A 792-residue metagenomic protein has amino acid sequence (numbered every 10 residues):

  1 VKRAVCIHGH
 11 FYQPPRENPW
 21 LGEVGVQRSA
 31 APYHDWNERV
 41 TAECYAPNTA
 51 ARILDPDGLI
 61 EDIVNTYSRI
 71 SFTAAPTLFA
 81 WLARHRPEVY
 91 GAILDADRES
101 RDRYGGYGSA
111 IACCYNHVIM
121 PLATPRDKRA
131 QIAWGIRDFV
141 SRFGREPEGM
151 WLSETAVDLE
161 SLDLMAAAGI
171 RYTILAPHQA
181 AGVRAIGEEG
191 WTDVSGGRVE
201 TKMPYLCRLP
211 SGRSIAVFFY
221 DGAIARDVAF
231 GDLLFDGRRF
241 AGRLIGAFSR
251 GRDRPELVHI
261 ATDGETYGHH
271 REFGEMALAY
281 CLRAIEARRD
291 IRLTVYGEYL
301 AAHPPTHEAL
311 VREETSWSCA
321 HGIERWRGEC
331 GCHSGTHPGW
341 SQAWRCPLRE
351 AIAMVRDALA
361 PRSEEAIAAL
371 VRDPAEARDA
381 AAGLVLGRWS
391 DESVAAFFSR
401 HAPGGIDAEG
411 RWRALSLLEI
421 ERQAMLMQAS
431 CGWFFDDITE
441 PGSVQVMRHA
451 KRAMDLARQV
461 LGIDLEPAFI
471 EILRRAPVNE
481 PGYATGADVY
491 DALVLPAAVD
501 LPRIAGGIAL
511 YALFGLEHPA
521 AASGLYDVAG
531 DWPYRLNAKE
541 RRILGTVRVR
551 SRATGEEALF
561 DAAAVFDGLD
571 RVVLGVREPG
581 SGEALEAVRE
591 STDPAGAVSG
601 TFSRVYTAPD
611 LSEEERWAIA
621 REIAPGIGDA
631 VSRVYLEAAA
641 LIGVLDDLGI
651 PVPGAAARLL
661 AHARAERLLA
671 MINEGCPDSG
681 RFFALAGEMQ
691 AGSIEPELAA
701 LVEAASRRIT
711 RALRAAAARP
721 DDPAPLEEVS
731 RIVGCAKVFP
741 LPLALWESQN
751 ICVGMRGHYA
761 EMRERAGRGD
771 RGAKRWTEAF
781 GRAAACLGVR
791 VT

Functional and structural regions predicted by a protein language model:
K2-D55, T77, W191-L513, P579 (+2 more regions): Active-site and substrate-binding clefts of carbohydrate-active enzymes
A4-G9, Q13-P125, A130-Q131, E148-L152 (+2 more regions): Short, well-structured secondary-structure segments
G91-S109, A133, R145, A166-L209 (+2 more regions): Acidic, His- and aromatic-enriched active-site or binding-groove loops in soluble protein domains that engage sugars
K128-L152, I245-H259: CE4/NodB-like, metal-dependent polysaccharide N-deacetylase domain that modifies extracellular/periplasmic N-acetylated
E154-S161, A180-R184, L300-P304: Beta-rich nucleic-acid/ligand-interaction surfaces
I463-V572: C-terminal amphipathic alpha-helical interaction region
A538, I543-I642: Terminal end segments
L641-T792: Extended alpha-helical scaffold segments
